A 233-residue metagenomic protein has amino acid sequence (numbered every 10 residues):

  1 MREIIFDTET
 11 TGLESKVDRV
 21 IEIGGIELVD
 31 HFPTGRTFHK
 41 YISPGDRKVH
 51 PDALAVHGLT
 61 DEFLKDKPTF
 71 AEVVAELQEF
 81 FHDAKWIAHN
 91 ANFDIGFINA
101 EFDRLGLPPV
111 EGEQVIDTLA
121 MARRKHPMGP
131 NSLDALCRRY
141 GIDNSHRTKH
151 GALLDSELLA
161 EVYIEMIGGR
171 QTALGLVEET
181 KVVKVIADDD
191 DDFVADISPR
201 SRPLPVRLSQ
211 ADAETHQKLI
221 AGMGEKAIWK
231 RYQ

Functional and structural regions predicted by a protein language model:
M1-E113, R123-H126, A135-K149: Conserved non-catalytic scaffold segment of RNase H-like nuclease domains
K85-N92, F97, E101-F102, S132-F193: Acidic, Mg2+-coordinating catalytic module of metal-dependent nucleases/exonucleases that use a two-metal-ion mechanism
D117: A structured binding-face within diverse protein domains that lines the active/interaction site
P127, H150-L153, Q210: Short, well-ordered coil↔helix boundary/capping segments
E165-Q233: Acidic two-metal-ion nuclease catalytic site recognized across multiple nuclease folds, prominently DnaQ/RNase D-T
